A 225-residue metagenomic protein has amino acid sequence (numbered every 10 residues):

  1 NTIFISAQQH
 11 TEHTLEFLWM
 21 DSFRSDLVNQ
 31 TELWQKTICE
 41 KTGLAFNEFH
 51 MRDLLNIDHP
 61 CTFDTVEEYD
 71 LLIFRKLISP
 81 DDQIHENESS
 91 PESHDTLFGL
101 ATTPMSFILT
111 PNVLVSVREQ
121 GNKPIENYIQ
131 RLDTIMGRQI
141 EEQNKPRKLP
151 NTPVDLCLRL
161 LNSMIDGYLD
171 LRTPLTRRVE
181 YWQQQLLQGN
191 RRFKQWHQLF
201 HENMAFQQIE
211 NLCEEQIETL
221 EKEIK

Functional and structural regions predicted by a protein language model:
N1-R147, T219-K225: Helix-boundary and N-terminal cytosolic regulatory elements
R24, D170, T176-R177, Q183: Generic hydrophobic/packing signal
Q30-T31, F46, G167, R191 (+1 more regions): Residue-level preference for nonpolar/small residues embedded in alpha-helices
N112, Y181-K225: Membrane-associated alpha-helical segments
Q139-M164: Long, non-coiled-coil amphipathic alpha-helical linker/lever segments that couple catalytic cores to other domains
P153, C157, Y168-L171, Q188-Q198: Residue-level recognition of alpha-helical structural elements
L158-T176, F200-N203, Q207-E210, E214: Short amphipathic alpha-helical segments with heptad-repeat character
